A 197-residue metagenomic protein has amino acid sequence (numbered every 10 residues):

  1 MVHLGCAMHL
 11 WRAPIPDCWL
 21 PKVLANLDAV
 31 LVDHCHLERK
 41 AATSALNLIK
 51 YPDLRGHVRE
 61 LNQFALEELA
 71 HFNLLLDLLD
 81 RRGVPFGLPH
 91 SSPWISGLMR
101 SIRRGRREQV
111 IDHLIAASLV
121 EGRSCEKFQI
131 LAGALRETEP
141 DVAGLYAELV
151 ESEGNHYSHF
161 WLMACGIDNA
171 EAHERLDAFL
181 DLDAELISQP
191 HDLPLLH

Functional and structural regions predicted by a protein language model:
V2-H197: Non-heme di-metal
